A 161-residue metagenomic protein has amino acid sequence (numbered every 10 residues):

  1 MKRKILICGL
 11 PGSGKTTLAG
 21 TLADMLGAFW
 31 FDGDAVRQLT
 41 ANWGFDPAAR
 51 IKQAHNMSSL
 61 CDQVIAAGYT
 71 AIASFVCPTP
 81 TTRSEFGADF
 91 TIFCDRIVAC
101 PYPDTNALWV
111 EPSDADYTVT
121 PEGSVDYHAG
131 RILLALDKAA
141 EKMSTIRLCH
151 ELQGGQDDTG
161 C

Functional and structural regions predicted by a protein language model:
K4: Walker A (P-loop) ATP-phosphate-binding motif of ABC ATPase nucleotide-binding domains
I7: Hydrophobic anchor at the beta1->P-loop junction of P-loop NTPases
P11: The conserved Walker
K15: Conserved lysine of the Walker
A19-S59: Conserved substrate/cofactor phosphate-moiety recognition/catalytic segment in nucleotide-dependent phosphotransferases
F29, F90, Y117-V119: Structural signal for short hydrophobic segments within the conserved structured cores of catalytic domains across
D46-A99: Glycine-rich phosphate-binding loop used to anchor ATP phosphates in small-molecule kinases, encompassing both
E85, C94-C161: Small-molecule kinase domains that catalyze NTP-dependent phosphoryl transfer to phosphate-bearing small molecules
